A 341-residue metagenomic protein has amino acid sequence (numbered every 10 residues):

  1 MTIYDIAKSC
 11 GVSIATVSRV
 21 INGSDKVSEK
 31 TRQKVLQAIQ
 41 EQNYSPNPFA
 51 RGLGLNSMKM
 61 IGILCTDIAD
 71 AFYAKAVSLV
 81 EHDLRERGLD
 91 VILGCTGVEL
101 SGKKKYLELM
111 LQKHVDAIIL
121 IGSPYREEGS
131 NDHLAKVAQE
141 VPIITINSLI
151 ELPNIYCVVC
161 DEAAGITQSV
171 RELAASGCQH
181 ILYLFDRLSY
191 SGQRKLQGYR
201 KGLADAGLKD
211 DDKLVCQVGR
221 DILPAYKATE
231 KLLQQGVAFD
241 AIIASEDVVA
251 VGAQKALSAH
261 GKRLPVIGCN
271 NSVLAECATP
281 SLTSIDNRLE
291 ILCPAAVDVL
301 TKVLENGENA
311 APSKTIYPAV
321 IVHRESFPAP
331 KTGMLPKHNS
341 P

Functional and structural regions predicted by a protein language model:
M1, Q40-S78, R87, G97-V98 (+1 more regions): N-terminal helix-turn-helix/winged-helix DNA-binding helices and compositionally similar short basic alpha-helical
M1-M58, S340-P341: N-terminal helix-turn-helix DNA-binding module of bacterial transcription factors
T2, T16, T31, M58 (+4 more regions): Ser/Thr-centric signal marking residues that sit in or immediately flank functional binding/regulatory motifs
I14-S18, L53-A69, L79, S123 (+1 more regions): Short beta-strand segments enriched in small/hydrophobic residues
E41, H82-L89, E108-H114, E128 (+2 more regions): Bacterial carbohydrate/catabolite-sensing allosteric modules
G97-L100, S123-E127, D247-V248: Short beta->alpha connector loops
S101-K105: Conserved ATP-dependent adenylate/AMP-binding module captured primarily in the ANL superfamily
I118: Intrinsically disordered, low-complexity polar regions and short flexible loop motifs
